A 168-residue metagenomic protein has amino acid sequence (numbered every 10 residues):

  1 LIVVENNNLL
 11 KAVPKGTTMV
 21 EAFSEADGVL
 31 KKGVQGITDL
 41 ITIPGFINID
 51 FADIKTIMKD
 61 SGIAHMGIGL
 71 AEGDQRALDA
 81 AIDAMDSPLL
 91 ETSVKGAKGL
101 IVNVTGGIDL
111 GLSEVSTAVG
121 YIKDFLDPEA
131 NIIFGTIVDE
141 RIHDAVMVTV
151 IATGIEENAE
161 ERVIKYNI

Functional and structural regions predicted by a protein language model:
L1-I168: Tubulin/FtsZ superfamily GTPase core signature
